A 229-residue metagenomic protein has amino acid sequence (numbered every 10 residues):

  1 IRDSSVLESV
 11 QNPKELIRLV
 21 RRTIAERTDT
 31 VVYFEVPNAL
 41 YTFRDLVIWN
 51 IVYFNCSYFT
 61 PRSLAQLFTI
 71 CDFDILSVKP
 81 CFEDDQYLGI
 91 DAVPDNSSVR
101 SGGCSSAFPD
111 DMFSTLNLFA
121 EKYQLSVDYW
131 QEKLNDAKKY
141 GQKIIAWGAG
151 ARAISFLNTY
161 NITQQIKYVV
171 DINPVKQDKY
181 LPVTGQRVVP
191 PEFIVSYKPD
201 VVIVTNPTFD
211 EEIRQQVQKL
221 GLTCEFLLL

Functional and structural regions predicted by a protein language model:
I1-L46, C56-F73, A92-P94, I154-S155 (+5 more regions): Conserved SAM-binding loop
Y33-E35, S77, A146: A structural signal for short, well-ordered beta-strand segments and their strand-loop junctions that often border
W49: Anion-coordinating catalytic cores for phosphoryl-, nucleotidyl-, and glycosidic chemistry
V52-Y58, E121: Short, contiguous acidic/charged loop-to-helix segments that flank catalytic cores in large enzymes
F73-D84: Conserved S-adenosyl-L-methionine
D85-I90: Short hydrophobic/aromatic beta-strand or adjacent loop that forms the aromatic wall/cage of a ligand/substrate-binding
D91-L229: Hydrophobic, well-ordered beta-alpha structural blocks that scaffold small-molecule cofactor pockets
